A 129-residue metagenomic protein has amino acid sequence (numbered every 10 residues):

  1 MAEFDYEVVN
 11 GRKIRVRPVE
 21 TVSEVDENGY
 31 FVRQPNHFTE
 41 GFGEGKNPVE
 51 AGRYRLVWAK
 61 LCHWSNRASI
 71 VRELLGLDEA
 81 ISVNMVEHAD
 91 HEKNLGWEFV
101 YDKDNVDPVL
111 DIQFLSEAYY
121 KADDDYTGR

Functional and structural regions predicted by a protein language model:
M1-G52: N-terminal regions that are enriched for targeting/export leaders and immediately downstream pro/stem segments
Y6-N10, R55-A59, G96-F99: Charged, low-complexity, helix/coiled-coil-prone segments
G11, E20, A68, D104-D107: N-terminal accessory/cap region of cofactor-dependent oxidoreductases and related radical enzymes
Y30, L56, V106, L110: Short, surface-exposed alpha-helical recognition segments that flank or form part of ligand/macromolecule-binding
Q34-N36, C62-H63, D111-Q113: A short linear-motif detector with a strong N-terminal bias
G41-N94: Local sequence-structure signature of Cys/Sec-based thiol-disulfide redox active-site neighborhoods
K93-R129: Internal, well-ordered alpha/beta segment that forms a basic, Gly-enriched binding/recognition surface
